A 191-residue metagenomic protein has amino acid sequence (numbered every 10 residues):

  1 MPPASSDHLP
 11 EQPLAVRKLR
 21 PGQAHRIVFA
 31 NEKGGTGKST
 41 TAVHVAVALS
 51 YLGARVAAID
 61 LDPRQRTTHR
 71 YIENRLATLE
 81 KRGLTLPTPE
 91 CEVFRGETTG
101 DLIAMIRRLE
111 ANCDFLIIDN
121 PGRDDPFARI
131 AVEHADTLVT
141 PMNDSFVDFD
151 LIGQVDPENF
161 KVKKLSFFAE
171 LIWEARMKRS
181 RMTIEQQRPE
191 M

Functional and structural regions predicted by a protein language model:
M1, L14, A54-A58, C113 (+1 more regions): Generic secretory/membrane-interface signal
M1-N31: Extreme N-terminal, non-catalytic leader segments that precede Walker-type/kinase nucleotide-binding cores
H8-Q12, N74, T99, M177-R179: Short amphipathic alpha-helical surface micro-motifs
Q23-T36, V47-I117, G122, P157 (+1 more regions): P-loop/Walker-type NTP enzyme "switch/lid" segment
T40-T41, V45: Hydrophobic positions on the alpha1 helix immediately C-terminal to the Walker A/P-loop
L52, P121-M191: Conserved catalytic-core segment of NTP-binding enzymes
